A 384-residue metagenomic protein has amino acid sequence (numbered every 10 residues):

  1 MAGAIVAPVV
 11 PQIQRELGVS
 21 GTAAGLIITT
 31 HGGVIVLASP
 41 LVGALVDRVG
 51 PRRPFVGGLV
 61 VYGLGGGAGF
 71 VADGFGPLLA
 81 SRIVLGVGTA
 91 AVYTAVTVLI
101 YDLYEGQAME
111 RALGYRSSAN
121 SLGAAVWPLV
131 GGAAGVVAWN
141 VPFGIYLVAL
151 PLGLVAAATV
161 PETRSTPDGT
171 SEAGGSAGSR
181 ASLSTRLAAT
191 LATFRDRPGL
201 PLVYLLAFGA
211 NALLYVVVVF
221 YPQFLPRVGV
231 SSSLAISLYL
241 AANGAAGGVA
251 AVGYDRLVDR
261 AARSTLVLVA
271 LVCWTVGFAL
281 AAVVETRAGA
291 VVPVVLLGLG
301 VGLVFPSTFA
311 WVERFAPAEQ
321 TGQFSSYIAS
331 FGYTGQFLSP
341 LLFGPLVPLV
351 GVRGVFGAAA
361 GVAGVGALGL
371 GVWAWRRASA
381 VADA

Functional and structural regions predicted by a protein language model:
G18, G50, V71-P77, E105 (+2 more regions): Helix-breaking motifs and short loop linkers at transmembrane-helix boundaries and internal kinks in secondary membrane
L37-G74: Conserved MFS/SLC helix-loop-helix module at the cytosolic interface between two early adjacent transmembrane helices
S39-G50, A250-A262, V347: Helix-to-loop junctions at the C-terminal end of transmembrane segments in multipass secondary transporters
V61, G65, G76-V84, A288-L296: Paired small-residue
S81-L122: Cytoplasmic helix-loop-helix junction between adjacent transmembrane helices in 12-TM secondary transporters
Q107, Y115-P161, S165: Helix-loop-helix hairpin linking two adjacent transmembrane segments in secondary transporters
E162-V203: Juxtamembrane intracellular "pre-TM" segments in multi-pass secondary transporters
E313-V352: A late C-terminal transmembrane helix in Major Facilitator Superfamily
